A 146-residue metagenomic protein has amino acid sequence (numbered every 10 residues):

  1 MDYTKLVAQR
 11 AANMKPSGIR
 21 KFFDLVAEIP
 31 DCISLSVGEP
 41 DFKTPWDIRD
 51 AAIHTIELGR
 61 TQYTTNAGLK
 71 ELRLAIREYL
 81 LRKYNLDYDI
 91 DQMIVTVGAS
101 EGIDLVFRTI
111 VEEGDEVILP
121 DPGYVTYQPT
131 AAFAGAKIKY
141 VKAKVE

Functional and structural regions predicted by a protein language model:
D2-Y3, A8-G98, L105: N-terminal small-domain helix-loop-helix segment of the aminotransferase-like
P40-K43, E101, V125, E146: Surface-exposed, flexible loop/turn segments at secondary-structure boundaries
T109-E146: PLP-dependent aminotransferase-like
